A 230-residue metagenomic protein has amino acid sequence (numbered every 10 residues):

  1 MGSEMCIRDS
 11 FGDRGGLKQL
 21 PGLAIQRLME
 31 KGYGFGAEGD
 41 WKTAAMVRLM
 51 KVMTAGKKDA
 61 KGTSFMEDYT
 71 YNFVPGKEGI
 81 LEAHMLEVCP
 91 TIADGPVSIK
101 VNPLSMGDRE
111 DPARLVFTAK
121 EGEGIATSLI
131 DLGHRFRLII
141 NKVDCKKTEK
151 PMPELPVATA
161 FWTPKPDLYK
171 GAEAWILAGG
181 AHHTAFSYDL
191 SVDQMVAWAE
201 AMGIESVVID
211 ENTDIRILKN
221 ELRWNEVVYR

Functional and structural regions predicted by a protein language model:
M1, M50-K57, A199-M202, S206: Structural signal for hydrophobic packing residues in well-ordered secondary-structure cores of soluble enzyme domains
G2-C6: Short, small-residue-biased leader/transition segments that mark boundaries at the very start of proteins
I7-R8, Y69, L190, E211: Fold-independent oxyanion-binding glycine-rich loops and adjacent beta-strand/coil segments at enzyme active sites
D9-G15, N72-K77: Flexible loop/turn segments at secondary-structure boundaries
S10-D13, M46, M195: Short, well-ordered alpha-helical microsegments
G12-E30: Acidic catalytic cores of enzymes that act on phosphate-bearing nucleotides/polynucleotides
Q26-P156: C-terminal catalytic subdomain
D108-R230: Extended hydrophobic packing segments that form well-structured cores
